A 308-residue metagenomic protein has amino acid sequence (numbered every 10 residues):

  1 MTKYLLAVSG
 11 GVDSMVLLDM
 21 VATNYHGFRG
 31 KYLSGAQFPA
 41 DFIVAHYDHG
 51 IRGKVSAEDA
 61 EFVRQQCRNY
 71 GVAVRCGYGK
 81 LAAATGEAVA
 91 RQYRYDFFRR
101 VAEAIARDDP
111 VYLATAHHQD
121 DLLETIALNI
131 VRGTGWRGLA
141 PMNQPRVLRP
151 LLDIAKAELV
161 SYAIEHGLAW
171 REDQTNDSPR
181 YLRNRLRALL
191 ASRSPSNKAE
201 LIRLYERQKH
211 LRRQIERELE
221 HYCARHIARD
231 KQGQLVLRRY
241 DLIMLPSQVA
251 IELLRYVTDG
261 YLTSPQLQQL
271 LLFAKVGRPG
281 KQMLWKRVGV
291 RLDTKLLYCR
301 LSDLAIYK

Functional and structural regions predicted by a protein language model:
M1-D13, Y25, I43, Y47 (+2 more regions): AMP-forming adenylation/ATP pyrophosphatase catalytic core
M1-L189: Core alpha/beta nucleotide-donor-binding catalytic domains of modification enzymes
V21, C67, A102, S194 (+2 more regions): Hydrophobic residues within well-ordered, non-membrane alpha-helices that form the packing/core of soluble catalytic
G86, N197-E200, I215: Residue-level recognition of alpha-helical structural elements
N129, G133-R137, R193-S196, R207 (+1 more regions): Phosphate/oxyanion-binding loops and surfaces in catalytic or ligand/nucleic-acid-binding neighborhoods
A155, S194, M244-S247: Residues that cap or delimit alpha-helices
Y181, R185, R203, E252-L253: Amphipathic alpha-helical interaction segments
R187-L204: Conserved anion/nucleotide-ligand pocket segment
